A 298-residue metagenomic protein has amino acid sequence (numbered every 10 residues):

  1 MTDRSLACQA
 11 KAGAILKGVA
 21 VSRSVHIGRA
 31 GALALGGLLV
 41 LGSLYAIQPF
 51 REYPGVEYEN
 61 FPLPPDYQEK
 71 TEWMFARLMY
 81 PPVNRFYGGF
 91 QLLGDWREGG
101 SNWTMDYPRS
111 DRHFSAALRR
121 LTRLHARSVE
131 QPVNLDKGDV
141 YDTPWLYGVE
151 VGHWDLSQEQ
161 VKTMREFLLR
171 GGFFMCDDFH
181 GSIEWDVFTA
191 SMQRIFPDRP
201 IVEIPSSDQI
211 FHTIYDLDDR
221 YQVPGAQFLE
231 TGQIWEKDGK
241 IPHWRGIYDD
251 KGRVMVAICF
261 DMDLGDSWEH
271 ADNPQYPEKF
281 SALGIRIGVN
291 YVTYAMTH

Functional and structural regions predicted by a protein language model:
G31-G42: Bacterial N-terminal signal peptides
Y45-W145, V151-G152, M255, D263-D266 (+1 more regions): Aromatic-Pro/Gly-enriched surface loop or interdomain linker that acts as a lid/target-recognition segment
E52-E59, V83, Y87-F90, I183-G265 (+3 more regions): An acidic, glycine-rich "communication" segment
F75, V140-W185: Short alpha-beta junction capping motif
S110, F114, Q160-T163, E184 (+2 more regions): Stable alpha-helical elements in mature extracytoplasmic
L124-N134, C176-G181, R199-S207: Surface-exposed patches in mature extracellular/periplasmic domains of secreted proteins
